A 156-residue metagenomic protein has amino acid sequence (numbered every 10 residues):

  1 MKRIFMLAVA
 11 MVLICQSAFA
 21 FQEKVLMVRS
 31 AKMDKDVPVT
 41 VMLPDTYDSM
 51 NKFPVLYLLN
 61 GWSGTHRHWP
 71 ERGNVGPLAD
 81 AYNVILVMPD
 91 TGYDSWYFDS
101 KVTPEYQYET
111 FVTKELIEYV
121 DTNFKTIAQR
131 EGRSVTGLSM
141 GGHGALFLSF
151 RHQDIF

Functional and structural regions predicted by a protein language model:
I4-I14: Sec-dependent N-terminal signal peptides
A20-F156: Non-catalytic cap/lid and distal C-terminal segments of serine-dependent acyl enzymes
